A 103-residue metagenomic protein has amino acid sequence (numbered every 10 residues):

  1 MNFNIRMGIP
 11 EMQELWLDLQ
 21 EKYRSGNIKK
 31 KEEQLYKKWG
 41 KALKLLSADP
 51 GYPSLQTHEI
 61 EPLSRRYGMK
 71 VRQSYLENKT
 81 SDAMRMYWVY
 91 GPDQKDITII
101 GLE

Functional and structural regions predicted by a protein language model:
M1-D82, G91-E103: Basic, Lys/Arg-enriched alpha-helical interface segments
R85: GIY-YIG-like beta-to-alpha core
